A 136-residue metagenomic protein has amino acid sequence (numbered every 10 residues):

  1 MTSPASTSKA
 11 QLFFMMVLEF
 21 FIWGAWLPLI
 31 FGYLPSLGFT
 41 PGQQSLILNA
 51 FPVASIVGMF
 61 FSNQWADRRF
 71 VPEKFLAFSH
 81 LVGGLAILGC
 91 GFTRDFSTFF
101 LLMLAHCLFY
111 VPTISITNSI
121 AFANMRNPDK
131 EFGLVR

Functional and structural regions predicted by a protein language model:
T2-P52: Helix-loop boundary and gating motifs at the non-cytosolic
V17, A86-I114, I120: Hydrophobic core of transmembrane alpha-helices in multi-pass small-molecule transporters, especially MFS/SLC-type
P52-V53, R136: Short hydrophobic/small-residue motifs within alpha-helical transmembrane segments of multi-pass transporter-like
V53-V57, L88: Hydrophobic/small/kink-forming positions within alpha-helical transmembrane segments of polytopic membrane proteins
V57-V71: Helix-to-loop junctions at the C-terminal end of transmembrane segments in multipass secondary transporters
K74-G89: Structural signature of the two symmetry-related core transmembrane helices
A121-F132: Paired intracellular helix-loop junctions of major facilitator superfamily
